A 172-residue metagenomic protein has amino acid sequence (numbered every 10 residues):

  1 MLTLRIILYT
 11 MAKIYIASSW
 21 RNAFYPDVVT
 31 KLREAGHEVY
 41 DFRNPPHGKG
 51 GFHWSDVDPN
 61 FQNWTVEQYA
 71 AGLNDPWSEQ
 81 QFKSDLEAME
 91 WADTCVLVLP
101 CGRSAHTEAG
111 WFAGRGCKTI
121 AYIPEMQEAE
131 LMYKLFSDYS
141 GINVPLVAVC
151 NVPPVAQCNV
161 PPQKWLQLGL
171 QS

Functional and structural regions predicted by a protein language model:
I6-S172: Conserved catalytic or regulatory cores that recognize and/or transform ribose-phosphate-containing ligands
